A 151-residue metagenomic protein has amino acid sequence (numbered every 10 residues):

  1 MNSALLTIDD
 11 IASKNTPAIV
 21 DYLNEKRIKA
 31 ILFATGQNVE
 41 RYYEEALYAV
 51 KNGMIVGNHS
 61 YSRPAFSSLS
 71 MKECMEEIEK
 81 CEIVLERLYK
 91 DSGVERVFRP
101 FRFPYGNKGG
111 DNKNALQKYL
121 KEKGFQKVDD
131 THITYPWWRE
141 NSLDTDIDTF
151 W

Functional and structural regions predicted by a protein language model:
M1-F103, G109: Active-site beta->alpha N-cap acidic-glycine motif
K108-N112, T145: Short, flexible/disordered intra-domain loops and linkers
L116-W151: His/Asp/Glu-enriched short active-site or ligand-binding loop at hydrolase and phosphoryl-transfer sites
